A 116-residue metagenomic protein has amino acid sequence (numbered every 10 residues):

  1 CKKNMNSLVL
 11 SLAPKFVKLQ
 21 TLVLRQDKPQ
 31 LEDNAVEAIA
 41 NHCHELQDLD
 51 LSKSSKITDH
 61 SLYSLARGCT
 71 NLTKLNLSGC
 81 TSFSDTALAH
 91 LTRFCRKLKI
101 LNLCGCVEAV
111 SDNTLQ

Functional and structural regions predicted by a protein language model:
C1-N4, K18: Cullin-RING E3 adaptor/co-adaptor recruitment helices
K3-A13, L31-A38, I57-S64, F83-H90 (+1 more regions): Leucine-rich repeat
P14-T21, Q30, N41-D48, K56 (+4 more regions): Leucine-rich repeat
